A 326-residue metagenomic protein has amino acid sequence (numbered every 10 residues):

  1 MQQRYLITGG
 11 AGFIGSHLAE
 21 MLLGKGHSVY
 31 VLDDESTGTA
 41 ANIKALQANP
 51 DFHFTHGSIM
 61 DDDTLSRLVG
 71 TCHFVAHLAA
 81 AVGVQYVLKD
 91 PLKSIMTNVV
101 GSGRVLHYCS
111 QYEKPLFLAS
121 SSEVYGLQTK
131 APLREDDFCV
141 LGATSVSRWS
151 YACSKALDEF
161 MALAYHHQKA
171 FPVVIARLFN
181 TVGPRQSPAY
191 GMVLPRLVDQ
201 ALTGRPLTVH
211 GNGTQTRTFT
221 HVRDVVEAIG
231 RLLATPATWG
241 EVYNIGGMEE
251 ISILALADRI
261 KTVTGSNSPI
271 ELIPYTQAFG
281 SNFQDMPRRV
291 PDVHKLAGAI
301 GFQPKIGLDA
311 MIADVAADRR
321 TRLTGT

Functional and structural regions predicted by a protein language model:
M1-F179: N-terminal Rossmann-like NAD(P)+-binding domain of SDR-like oxidoreductases, especially those catalyzing
L18-G24, N180, A201-T326: C-terminal substrate-binding subdomain of Rossmann-fold SDR/epimerase-dehydratase oxidoreductases
A40-I43, E159, P195, L254 (+1 more regions): Short, surface-exposed alpha-helical segments at coil->helix boundaries
A48, T129, Q186-Y190, E249 (+2 more regions): Residue-level signature of the cytosolic catalytic core of signaling kinases
T64, F74, K93, V100 (+5 more regions): Residue-level recognition of oxygen-bearing side chains
V84-L88, G183-P184, A278-N282: A short acidic, helix-capping loop that chelates divalent metal ions and anchors anionic groups
L157, M161, Y165, L197 (+2 more regions): Hydrophobic alpha-helix immediately C-terminal to the catalytic Tyr-X-X-X-Lys motif of short-chain
